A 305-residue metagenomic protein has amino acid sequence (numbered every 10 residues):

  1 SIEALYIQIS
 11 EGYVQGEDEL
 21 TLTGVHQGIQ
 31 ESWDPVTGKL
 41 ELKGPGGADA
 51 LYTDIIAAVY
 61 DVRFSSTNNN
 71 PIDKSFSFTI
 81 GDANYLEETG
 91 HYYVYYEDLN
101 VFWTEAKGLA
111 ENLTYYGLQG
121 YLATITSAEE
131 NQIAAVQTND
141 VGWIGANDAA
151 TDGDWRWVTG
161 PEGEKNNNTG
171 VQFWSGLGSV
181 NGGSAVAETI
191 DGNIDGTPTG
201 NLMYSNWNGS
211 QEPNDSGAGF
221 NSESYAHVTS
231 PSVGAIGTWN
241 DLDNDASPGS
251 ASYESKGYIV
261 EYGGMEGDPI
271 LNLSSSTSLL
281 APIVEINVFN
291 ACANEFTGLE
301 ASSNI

Functional and structural regions predicted by a protein language model:
S1-T89, G117, P231, W239-N244 (+2 more regions): Extracellular glycosylation-rich, acidic/polar low-complexity regions of adhesion- and matrix-associated proteins
T53, A57-Y60, T104, G108-N112 (+2 more regions): Solvent-exposed, polar/charged alpha-helical surfaces in well-ordered, non-transmembrane soluble domains, broadly
D82-Q119: Extracellular disulfide-stabilized recognition modules
D98, W103-T104, L122-T138: Short, well-ordered surface patches within globular domains
A110, S127, I144, W207 (+2 more regions): Terminal peptide-recognition signature
Y115-A128, I144-N147: Surface-exposed patches in mature extracellular/periplasmic domains of secreted proteins
A135, D140-E223: Surface-exposed ligand-recognition segments of extracellular binding domains, strongest in the long/variable loop
S216-G219, Y225-I259: Carbohydrate-recognition loop of C-type lectin domains
